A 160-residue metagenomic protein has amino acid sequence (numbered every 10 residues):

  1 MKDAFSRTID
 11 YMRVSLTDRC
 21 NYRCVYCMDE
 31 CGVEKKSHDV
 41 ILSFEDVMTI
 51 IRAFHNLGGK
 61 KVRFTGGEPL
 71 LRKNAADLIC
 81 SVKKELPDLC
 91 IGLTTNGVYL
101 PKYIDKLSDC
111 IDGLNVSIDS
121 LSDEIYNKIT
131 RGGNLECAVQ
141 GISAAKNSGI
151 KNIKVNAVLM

Functional and structural regions predicted by a protein language model:
M1-K2, T17, D88-G92: Short linear motifs at secondary-structure transitions and domain/linker junctions
K2-A4, V158: Outer-membrane beta-barrel proteins
A4-S43, L57: Canonical Radical SAM [4Fe-4S] cluster-binding loop centered on the CxxxCxxC motif and its immediate flanking residues
L16, P69, L159: Hydrophobic adenine-recognition pocket in adenosine-nucleotide-binding enzymes
V25-Y26, E68, T95-N96: Active-site-proximal cofactor/substrate-binding loop regions of enzyme domains
C31, G66, I118: Residues that line or immediately flank small-molecule/substrate-binding pockets and catalytic motifs
F44, M48-R63, R72-M160: Radical SAM/AdoMet-radical enzyme domain recognition
